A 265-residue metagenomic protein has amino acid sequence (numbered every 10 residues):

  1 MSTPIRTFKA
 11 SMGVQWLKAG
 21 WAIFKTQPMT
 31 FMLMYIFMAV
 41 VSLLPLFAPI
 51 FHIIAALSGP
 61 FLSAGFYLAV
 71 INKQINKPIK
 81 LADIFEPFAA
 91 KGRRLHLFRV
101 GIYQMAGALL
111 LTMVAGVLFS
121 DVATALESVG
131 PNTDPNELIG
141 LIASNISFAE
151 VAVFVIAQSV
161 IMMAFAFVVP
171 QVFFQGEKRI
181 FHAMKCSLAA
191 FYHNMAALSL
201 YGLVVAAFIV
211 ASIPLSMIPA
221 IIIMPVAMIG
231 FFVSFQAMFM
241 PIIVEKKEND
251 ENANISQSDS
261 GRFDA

Functional and structural regions predicted by a protein language model:
M1-A265: Hydrophobic alpha-helical membrane segments
